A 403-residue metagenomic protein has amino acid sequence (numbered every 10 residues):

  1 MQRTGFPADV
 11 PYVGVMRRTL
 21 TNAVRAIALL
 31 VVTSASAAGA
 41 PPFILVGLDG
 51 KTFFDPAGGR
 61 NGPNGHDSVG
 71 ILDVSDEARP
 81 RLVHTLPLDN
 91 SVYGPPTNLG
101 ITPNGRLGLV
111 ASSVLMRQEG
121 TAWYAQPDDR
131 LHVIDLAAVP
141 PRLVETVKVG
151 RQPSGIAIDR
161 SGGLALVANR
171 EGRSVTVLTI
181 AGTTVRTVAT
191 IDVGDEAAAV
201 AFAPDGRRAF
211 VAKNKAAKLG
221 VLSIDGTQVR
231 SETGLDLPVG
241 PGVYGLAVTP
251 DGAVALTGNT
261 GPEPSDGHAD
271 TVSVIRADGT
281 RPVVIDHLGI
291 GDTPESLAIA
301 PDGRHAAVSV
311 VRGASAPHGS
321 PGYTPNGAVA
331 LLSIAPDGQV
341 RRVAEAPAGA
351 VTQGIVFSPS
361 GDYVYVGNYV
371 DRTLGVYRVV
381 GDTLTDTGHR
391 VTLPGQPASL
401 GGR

Functional and structural regions predicted by a protein language model:
R3, M16-T19: Positively charged n-region of N-terminal signal peptides that target proteins for export
P11-Y12: Short, positively charged and aromatic/hydrophobic N-terminal segments
R25-S34: Bacterial N-terminal signal peptides
A37-R403: Predominantly soluble domains enriched in secretory-pathway, periplasmic, or organellar proteins
